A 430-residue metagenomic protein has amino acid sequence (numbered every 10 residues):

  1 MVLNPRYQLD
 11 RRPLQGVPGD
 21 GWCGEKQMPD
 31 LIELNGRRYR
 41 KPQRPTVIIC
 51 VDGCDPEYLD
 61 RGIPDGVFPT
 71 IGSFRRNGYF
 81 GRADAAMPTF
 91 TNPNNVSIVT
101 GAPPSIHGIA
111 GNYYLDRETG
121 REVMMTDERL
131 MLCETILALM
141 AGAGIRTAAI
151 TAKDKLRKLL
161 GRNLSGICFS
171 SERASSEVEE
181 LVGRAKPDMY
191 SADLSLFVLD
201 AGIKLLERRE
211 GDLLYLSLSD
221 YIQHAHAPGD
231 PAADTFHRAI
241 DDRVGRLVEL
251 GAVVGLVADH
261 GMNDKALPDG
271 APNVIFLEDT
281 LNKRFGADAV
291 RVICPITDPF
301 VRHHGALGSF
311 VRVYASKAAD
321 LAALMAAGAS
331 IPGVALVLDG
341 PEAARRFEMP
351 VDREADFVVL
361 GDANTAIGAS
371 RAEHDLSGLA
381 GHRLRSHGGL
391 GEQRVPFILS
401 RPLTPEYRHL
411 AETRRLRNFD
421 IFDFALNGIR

Functional and structural regions predicted by a protein language model:
M1, P18-G19: A cross-taxon signal for low-complexity, glycine/charged-rich
N4, G21, V99-A227, A233 (+6 more regions): His/Asp/Glu-rich, glycine-adjacent segments that coordinate divalent cations and/or stabilize oxyanion chemistry on
Y7-Q8, Q15, Q27: Low-complexity, intrinsically disordered or signal/transmembrane-proximal segments
G24-Y79: Active-site-proximal N-terminal segment of extracellular/periplasmic enzymes that hydrolyze or transfer
Q43-L59, F74, I98, M140 (+9 more regions): Beta-strand elements within well-structured catalytic alpha/beta cores of enzymes that handle phosphate/sulfate esters
R44, V51, F90, Y114-D127 (+4 more regions): Secreted, luminal/periplasmic, and some membrane-associated catalytic domains that remodel anionic oxygen-ester
D60-G101, A148: Short, structured active-site-proximal loop/turn typified by the sulfatase FGly-forming signature C/S-X-P-X-R
G361-A411, R415-D423: Low-complexity, glycine/alanine/valine/leucine- and proline-rich hydrophobic stretches
